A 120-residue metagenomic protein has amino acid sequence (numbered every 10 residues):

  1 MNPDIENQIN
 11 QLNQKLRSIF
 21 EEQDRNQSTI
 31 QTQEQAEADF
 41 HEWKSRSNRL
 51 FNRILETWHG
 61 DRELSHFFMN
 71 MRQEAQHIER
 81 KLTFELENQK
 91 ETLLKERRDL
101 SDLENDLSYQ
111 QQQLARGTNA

Functional and structural regions predicted by a protein language model:
M1-A120: Charge-rich amphipathic alpha-helical interaction elements
